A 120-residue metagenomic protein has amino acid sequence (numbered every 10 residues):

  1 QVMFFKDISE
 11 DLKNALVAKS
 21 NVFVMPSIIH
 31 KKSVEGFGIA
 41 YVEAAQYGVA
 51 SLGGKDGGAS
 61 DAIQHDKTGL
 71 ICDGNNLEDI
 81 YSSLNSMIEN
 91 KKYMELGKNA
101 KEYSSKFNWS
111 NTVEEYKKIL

Functional and structural regions predicted by a protein language model:
Q1-L12, V22: Nucleotide-activated donor-binding/catalytic signature segment of Leloir-type glycosyltransferases, i.e., the conserved
A18-S33, V49: Acidic donor-binding loop of glycosyltransferase active sites
I28-G38, V42, S60-D61: Nucleotide-sugar-dependent
I29-H30, A50, G57-G58, T68 (+1 more regions): Flexible glycine-rich beta->alpha loop in the catalytic core of nucleotide-sugar glycosyltransferases
Y41, Q46, A50-G53, I63: Short hydrophobic beta-strand element within catalytic cores of glycosyltransferases and related nucleotide-activated
H65-D66, L70-L77, N85-K91: Conserved acidic donor-binding segment of nucleotide-sugar-dependent glycosyltransferases
D79, K92-K106, E115-K118: A short, well-ordered alpha-helix in the C-terminal region of glycosyltransferases
